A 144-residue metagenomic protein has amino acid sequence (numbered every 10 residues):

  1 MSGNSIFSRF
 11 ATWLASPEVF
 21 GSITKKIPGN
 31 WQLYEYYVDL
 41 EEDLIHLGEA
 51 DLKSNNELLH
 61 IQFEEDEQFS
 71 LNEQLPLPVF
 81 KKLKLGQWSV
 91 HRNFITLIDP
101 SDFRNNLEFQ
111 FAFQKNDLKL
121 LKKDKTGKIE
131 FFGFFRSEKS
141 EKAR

Functional and structural regions predicted by a protein language model:
M1-R144: Lipid interaction determinants
